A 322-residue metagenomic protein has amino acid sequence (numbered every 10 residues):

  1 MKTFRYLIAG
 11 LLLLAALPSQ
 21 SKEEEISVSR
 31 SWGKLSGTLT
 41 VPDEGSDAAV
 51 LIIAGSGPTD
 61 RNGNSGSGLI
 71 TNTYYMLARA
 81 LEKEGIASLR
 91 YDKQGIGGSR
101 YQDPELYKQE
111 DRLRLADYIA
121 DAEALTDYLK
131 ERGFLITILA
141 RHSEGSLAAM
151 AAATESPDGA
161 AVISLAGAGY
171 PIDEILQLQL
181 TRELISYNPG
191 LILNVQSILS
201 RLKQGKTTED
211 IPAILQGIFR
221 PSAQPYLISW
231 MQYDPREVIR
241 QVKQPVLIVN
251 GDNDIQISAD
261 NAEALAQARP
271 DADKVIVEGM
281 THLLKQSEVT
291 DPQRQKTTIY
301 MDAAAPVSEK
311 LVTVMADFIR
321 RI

Functional and structural regions predicted by a protein language model:
Q20-G45: N-terminal cap/lid segment of alpha/beta-hydrolase-fold proteins
E44-G45, V50-L81: Short, surface-exposed "cap/lid" segments of acyl-processing enzymes
T73-Y101: Conserved alpha/beta-hydrolase
Q109-E131: Alpha/beta-hydrolase active-site loop
I163-R236: Accessory cap/linker subdomain of secreted extracellular hydrolases
V242, I248-N250: Short beta-strand/loop motif that positions the catalytic acidic residue of the alpha/beta-hydrolase fold
Q244, I257-A268: Short alpha-helix in the alpha/beta-hydrolase fold that links the catalytic acid
L283, V289-I322: Catalytic active-site module of serine/aspartate enzymes centered on a nucleophile-bearing elbow/loop
